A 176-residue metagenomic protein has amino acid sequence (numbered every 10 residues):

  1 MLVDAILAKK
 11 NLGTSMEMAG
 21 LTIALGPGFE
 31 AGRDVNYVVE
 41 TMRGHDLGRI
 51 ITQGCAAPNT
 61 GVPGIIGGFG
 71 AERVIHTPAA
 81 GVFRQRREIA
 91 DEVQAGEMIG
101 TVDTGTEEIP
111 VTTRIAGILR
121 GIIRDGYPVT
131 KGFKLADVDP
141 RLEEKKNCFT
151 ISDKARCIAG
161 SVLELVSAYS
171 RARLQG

Functional and structural regions predicted by a protein language model:
M1-G176: Well-ordered secondary-structure scaffolds
